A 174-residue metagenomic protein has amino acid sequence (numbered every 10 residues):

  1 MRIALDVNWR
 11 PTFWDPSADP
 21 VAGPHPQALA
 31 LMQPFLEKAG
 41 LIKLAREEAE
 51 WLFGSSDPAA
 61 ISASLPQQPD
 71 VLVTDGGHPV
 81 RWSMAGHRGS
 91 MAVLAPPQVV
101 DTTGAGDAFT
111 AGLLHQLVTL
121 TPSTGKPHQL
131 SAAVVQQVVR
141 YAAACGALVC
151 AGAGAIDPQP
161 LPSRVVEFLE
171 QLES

Functional and structural regions predicted by a protein language model:
I3-L5: Hydrophobic beta-strand scaffold residues
P11-S90, A132: Conserved phosphate/ATP/ADP-binding segment of small-molecule kinases
S56-S174: Conserved phosphate-binding/catalytic region of the ribokinase-like
